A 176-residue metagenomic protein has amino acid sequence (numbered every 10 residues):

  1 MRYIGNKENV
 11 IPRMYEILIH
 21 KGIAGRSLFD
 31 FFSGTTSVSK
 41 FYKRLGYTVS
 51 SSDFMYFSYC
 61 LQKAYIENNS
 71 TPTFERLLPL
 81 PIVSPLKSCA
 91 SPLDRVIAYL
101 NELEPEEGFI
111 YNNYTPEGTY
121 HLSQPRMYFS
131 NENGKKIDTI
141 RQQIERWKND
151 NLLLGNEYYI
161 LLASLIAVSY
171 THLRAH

Functional and structural regions predicted by a protein language model:
M1-I23: S-adenosyl-L-methionine
A24-G25, Y158: A general structural motif
R26-F31: Conserved class I S-adenosyl-L-methionine
T35-L86: SAM cofactor-binding core of SAM-dependent methyltransferases, primarily the Rossmann-like beta-alpha-beta module
A64-T119, S123: Conserved phosphoryl-transfer catalytic core
R126, E132-L165, S169-Y170: Coupling/switch/interface segments within P-loop NTPase motor domains and analogous charged loops in nucleic-acid
T171-H176: Conserved small/polar residues in nucleotide/adenosyl-binding loops
